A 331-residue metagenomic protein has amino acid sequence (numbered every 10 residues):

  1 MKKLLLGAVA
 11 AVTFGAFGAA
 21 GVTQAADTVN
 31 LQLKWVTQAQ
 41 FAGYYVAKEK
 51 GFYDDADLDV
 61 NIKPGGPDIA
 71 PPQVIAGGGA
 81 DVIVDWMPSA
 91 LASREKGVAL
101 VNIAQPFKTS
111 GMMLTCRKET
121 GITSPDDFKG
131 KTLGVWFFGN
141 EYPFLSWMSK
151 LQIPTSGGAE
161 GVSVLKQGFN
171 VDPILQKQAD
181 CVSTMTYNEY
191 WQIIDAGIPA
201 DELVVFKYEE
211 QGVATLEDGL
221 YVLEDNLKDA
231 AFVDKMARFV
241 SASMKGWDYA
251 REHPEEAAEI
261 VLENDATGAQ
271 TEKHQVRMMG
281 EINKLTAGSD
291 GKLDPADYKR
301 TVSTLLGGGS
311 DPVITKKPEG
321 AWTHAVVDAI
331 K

Functional and structural regions predicted by a protein language model:
M1-V9: Bacterial N-terminal signal peptides that target proteins for export
V9-G18: Hydrophobic helical h-region of N-terminal Sec-dependent signal peptides in bacterial secretory/periplasmic proteins
F17-A25: Sec/Tat signal peptide C-region and signal peptidase I cleavage site
D27-Q167, P173-Q176, D180-Y187, F206 (+1 more regions): Short, glycine-/small- and polar/acidic-enriched structural segments that line small-molecule recognition paths
P88-S89, F169-A266: Pocket-lining segment of extracytoplasmic ligand-binding domains
P106-C116, A200-N226, G280-I282, G320 (+1 more regions): Periplasmic-binding protein-like
K228-D311: Secondary-structure end/capping motifs
Y298-K331: Conserved C-terminal helix/tail region of periplasmic/extracytoplasmic solute-binding proteins
